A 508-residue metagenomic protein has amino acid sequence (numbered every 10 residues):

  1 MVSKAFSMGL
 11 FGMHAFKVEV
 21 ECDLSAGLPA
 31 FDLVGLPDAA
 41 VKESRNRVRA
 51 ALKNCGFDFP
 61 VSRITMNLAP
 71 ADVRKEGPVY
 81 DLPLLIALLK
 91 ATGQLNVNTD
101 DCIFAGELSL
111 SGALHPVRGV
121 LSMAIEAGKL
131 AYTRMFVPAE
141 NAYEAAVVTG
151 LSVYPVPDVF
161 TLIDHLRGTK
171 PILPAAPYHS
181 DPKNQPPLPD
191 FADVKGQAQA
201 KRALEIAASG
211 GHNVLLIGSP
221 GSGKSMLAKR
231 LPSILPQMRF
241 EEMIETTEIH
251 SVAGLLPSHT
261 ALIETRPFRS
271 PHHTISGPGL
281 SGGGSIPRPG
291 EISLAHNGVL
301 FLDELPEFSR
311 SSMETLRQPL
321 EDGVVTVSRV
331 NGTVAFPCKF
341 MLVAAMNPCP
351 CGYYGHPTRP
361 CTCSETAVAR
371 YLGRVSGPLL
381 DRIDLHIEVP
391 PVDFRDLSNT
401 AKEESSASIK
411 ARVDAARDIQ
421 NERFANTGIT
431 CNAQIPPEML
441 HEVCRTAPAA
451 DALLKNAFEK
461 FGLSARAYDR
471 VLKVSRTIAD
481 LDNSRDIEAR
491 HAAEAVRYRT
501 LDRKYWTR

Functional and structural regions predicted by a protein language model:
M1-L215, S222-S225, Y468, V474 (+1 more regions): Peripheral, non-AAA+ core regions of ATP-driven protein-machinery
V18-L24, L280, D384-I387: Short beta-strand elements
P37-R45, P60, N67-G77, I286-P287 (+1 more regions): Basic, amphipathic alpha-helical bundle interface domains used for macromolecular binding and assembly
S111, L302-S309, G352: Catalytic P-loop NTPase motifs of RecA-like helicase/translocase cores
K170-I206, G210, Q237-I292: P-loop NTPase nucleotide-binding/switch module
L216-P257, D322: Walker A/P-loop
N297, D303-E304, T315: Walker B catalytic acidic pair
